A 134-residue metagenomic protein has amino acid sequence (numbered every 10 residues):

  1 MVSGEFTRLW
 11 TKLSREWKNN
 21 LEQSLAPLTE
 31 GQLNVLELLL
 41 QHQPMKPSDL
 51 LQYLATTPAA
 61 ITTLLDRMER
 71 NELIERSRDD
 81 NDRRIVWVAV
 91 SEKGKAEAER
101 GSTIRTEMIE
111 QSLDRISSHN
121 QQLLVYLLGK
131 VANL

Functional and structural regions predicted by a protein language model:
M1-P27: N-terminal leader segment of winged-helix/HTH proteins
G4-E5, K12, T103-L134: Terminal interaction helix/tail motif
K12, E16, L38-H42, L127: Short amphipathic alpha-helical elements of helix-turn-helix/winged-helix folds
N19-T57: N-terminal helix-turn-helix DNA-binding core of bacterial DNA-binding proteins
A26-Q32, S91, I116-S118: Short helix-coil-helix linker/hinge
N34-E37, A96, L123: Pre-recognition alpha-helix immediately N-terminal to the DNA-recognition helix within helix-turn-helix or winged-helix
Q43-V90: Canonical helix-turn-helix DNA-binding module
